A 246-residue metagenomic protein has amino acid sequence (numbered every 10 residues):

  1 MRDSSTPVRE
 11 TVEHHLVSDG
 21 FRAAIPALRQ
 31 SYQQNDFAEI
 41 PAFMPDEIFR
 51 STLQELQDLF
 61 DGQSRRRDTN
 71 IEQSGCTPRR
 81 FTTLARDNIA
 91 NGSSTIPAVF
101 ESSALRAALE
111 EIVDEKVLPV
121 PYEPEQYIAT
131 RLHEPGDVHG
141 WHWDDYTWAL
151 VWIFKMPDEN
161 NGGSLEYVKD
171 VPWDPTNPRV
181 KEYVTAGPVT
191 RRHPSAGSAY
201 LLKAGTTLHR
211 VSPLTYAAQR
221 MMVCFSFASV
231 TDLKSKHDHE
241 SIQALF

Functional and structural regions predicted by a protein language model:
M1-P78, A98-S103, Q243-F246: N-terminal auxiliary "cap/dimerization" subdomain that precedes the catalytic jelly-roll/cupin core of mononuclear
Y32-E39, A85-T95, C224: Glycine-/proline-rich flexible loop or hinge segments
I40, W148-L150, V223: Hydrophobic residues positioned within well-ordered beta-strands of beta-sheet architectures
L56, F154, F227-S229: Short beta-strand segments enriched in hydrophobic/aromatic residues within well-folded beta-rich domains
F60-S64, K116, T231: A generic secondary-structure signal for well-formed alpha-helical elements
Q73-I112: Hydrophobic alpha-helical segments and helix pairs
E110-E115, P119-A199, G205: Catalytic core of non-heme Fe(II) oxygenases with the double-stranded beta-helix
G163, W173-F246: Catalytic core of Fe(II)/2-oxoglutarate
